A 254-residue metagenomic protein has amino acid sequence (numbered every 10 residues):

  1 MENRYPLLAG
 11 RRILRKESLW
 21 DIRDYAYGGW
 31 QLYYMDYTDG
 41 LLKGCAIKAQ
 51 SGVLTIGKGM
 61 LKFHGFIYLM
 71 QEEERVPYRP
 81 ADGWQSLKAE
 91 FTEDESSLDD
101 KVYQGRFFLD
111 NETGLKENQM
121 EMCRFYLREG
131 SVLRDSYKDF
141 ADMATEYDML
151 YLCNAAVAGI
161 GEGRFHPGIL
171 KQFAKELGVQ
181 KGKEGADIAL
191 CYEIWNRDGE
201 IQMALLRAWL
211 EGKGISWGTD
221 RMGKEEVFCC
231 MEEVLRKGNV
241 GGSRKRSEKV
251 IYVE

Functional and structural regions predicted by a protein language model:
M1-M60: N-terminal "first-domain core" detector
R4-L8, L61-E254: Beta-strand-rich solenoidal segments
